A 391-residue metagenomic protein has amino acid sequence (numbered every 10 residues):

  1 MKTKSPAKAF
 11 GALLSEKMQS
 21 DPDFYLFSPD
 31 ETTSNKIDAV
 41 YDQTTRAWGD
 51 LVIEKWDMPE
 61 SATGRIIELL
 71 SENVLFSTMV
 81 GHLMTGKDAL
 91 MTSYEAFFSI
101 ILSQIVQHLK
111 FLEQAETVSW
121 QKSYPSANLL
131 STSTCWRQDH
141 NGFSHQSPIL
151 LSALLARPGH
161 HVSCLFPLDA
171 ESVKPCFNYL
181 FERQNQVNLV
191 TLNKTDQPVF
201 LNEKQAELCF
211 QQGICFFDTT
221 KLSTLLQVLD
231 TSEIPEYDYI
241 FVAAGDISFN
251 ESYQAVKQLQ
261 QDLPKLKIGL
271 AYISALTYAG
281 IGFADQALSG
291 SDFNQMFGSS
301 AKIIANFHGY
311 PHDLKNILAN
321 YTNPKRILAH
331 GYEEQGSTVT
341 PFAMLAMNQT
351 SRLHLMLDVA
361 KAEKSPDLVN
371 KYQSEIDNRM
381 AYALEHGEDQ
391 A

Functional and structural regions predicted by a protein language model:
M1-P198, L208, F283, G290 (+2 more regions): Thiamine diphosphate
S123-S126, S133-S152, A156-G159, E182-A391: Thiamine diphosphate
